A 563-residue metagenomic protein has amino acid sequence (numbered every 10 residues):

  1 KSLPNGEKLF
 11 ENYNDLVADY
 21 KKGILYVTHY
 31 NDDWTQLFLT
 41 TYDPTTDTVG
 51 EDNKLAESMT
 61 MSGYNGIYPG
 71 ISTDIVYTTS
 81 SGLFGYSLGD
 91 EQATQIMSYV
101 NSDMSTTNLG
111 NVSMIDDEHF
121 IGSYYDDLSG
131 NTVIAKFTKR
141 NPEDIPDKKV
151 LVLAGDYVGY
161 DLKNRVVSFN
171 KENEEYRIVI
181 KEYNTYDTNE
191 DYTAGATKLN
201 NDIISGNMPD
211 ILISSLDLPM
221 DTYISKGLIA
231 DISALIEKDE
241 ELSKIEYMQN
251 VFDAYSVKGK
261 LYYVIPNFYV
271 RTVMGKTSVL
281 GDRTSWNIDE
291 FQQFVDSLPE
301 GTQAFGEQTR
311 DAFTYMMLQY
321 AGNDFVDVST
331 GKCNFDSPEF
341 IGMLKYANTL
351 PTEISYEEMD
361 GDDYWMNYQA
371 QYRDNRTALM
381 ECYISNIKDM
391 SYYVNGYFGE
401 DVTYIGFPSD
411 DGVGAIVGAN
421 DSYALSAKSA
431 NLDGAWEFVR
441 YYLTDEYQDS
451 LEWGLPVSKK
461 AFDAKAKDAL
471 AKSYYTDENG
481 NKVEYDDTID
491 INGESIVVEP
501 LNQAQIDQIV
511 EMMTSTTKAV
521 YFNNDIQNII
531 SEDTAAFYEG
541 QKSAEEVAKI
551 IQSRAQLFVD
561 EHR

Functional and structural regions predicted by a protein language model:
L9, N14-K22, Y26-T35, T40-P219 (+2 more regions): Conserved N-terminal structural module of periplasmic/extracytoplasmic solute-binding proteins
N189-M208, L212, D221, D296-P299 (+5 more regions): Short helices/loops that flank or line small-molecule/ion binding pockets
D217-T272, D289, D401-P408, A424: Hinge/lid segment of periplasmic solute-binding proteins
S233-E246, N323-K345, G406-I416, G540: Short, solvent-exposed loop/beta-turn-alpha elements that line the ligand-binding surface or hinge of extracytoplasmic
K260-P266, R271, E290-N348, N375-L379: Extracytoplasmic/periplasmic solute-binding protein
T330-W365, S391-Y392, V402-F407: Glycine-centered hinge/linker elements that transmit conformational signals in sensory and ligand-binding systems
V394-A469, T514-S515: Extracytoplasmic/periplasmic substrate-recognition and gating elements
V417, N479-A555: C-terminal capping/gating helix-and-loop segments adjacent to ligand/active sites or protein-protein/ligand interfaces
